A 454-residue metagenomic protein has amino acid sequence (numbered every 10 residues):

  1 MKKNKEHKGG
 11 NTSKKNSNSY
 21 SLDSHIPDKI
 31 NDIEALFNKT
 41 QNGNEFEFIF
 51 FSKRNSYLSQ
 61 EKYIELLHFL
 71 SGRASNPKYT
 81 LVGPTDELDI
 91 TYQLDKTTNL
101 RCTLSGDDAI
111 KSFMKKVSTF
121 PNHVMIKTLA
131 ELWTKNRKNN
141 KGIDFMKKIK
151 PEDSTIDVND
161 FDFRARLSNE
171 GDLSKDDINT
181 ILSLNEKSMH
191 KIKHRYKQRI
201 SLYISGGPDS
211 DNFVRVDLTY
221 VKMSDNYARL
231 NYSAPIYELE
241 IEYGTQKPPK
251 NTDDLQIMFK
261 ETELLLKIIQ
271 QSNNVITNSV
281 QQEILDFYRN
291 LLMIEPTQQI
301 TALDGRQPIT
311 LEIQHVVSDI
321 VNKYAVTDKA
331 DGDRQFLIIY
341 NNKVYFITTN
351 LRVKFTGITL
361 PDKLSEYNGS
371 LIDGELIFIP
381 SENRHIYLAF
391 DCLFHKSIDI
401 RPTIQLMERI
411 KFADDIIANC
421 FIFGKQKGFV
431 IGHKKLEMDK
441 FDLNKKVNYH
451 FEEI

Functional and structural regions predicted by a protein language model:
K2-I294: Phosphate-end processing signature that detects enzymes handling 5′-triphosphorylated RNA and polyphosphate
K5-K8, K14-N16, Y20-S24, L255-Y367 (+2 more regions): Active-site-proximal "nucleotidyltransferase
I49, S201-Y203, D217, E240-G244 (+7 more regions): Beta-strand cores of modular interaction/reader domains in eukaryotic scaffold and signaling proteins, especially PDZ
L58-E61, T80, L218, A228 (+6 more regions): Intrinsically disordered, low-complexity regions enriched in proline, serine, glycine and charged residues
K150-E152, G207-D209, M223-D225, Q246-P248 (+5 more regions): Conserved beta-strand elements of beta-rich interaction domains across eukaryotes, especially beta-propellers
F163-L167, R229-N231, T252-I257, I338-N342 (+5 more regions): Short coil/turn segments at secondary-structure boundaries
N185-K191, R215-Y232, Q314-V316, K323-T327 (+2 more regions): Catalytic micro-motifs at enzyme active sites that drive phosphoryl/nucleotidyl and oxygen chemistry
P249-Q271, L364-I454: Catalytic nucleotidyltransferase
